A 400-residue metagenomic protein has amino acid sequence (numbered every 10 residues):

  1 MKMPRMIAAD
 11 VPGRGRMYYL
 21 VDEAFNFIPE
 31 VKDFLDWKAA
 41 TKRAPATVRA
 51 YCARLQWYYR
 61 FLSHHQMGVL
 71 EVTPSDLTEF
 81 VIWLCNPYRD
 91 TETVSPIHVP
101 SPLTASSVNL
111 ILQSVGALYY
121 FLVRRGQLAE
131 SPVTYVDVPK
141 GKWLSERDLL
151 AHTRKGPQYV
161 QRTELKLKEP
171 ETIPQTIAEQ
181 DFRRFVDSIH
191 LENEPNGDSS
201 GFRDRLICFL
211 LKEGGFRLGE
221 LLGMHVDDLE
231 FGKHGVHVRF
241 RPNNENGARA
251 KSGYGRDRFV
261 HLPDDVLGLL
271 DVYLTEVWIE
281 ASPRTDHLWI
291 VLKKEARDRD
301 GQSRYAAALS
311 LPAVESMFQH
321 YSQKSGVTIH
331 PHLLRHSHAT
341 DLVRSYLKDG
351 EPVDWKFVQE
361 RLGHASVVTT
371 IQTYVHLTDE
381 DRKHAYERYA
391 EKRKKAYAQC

Functional and structural regions predicted by a protein language model:
M3, R388-C400: C-terminal secondary-structure termini that scaffold catalytic or DNA-interacting sites
K32-A46, Q56-L150, L191-P195: N-terminal core-binding DNA-recognition domain of tyrosine recombinases/integrases
R124-A129, L211-H234: Short, charged phosphate-coordinating catalytic segments
E179-Q180, R184-L218: Basic, Lys/Arg- and aromatic-enriched nucleic-acid-binding interface segment
F182, P263-V327: Active-site/catalytic core of tyrosine-dependent DNA strand-transfer enzymes
E194-N196, R304-A307, P312-E360, H364: Short, basic (Lys/Arg/His-rich) helix/loop patches that form interaction surfaces in the mid-to-C-terminal regions
G223-G268: Conserved tyrosine-mediated DNA breakage-rejoining catalytic core shared by Y-recombinases
L362-R388, K394: Catalytic-site neighborhood detector that most strongly recognizes the C-terminal catalytic loop/helix of tyrosine
